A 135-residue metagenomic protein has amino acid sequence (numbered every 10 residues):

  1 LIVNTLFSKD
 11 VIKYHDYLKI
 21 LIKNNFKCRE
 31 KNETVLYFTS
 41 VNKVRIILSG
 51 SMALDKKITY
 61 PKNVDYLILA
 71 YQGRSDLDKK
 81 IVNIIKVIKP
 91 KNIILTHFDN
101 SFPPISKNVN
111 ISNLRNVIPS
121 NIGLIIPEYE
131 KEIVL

Functional and structural regions predicted by a protein language model:
L1-K62, K131-L135: Core dinuclear metal-dependent hydrolase active-site scaffold
K27-E30, S75, N108: Conserved phosphate-coordination/catalytic loops
V44-I46, Y66, N92: Structural motif
G50-M52, Y71-G73, F98-D99: Active-site metal-binding loops of divalent metal-dependent hydrolases
L54, L77-N83: Alpha-helical scaffolding within the catalytic cores of extracellular/periplasmic polymer-degrading hydrolases
Y60-P61, V82, I88-L135: Binuclear metal-ion centers of metallo-dependent hydrolases, dominated by the metallo-beta-lactamase
N63-A70: Active-site beta-loop-alpha substructure in enzyme catalytic cores, prototypically the cysteine-centered nucleophile
S75-D78, P104: Loop/helix-junction capping segments adjacent to catalytic residues or to phosphate/diphosphate-binding pockets
